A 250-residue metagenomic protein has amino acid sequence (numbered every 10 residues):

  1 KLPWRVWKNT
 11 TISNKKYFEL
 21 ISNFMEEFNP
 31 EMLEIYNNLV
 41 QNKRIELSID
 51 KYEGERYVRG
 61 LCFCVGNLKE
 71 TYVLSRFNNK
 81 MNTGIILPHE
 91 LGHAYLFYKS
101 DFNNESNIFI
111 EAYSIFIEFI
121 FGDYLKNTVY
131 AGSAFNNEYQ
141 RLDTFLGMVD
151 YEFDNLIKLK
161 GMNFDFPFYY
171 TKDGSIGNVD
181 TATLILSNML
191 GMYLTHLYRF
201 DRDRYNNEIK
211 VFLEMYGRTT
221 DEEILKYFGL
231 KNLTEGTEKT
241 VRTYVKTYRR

Functional and structural regions predicted by a protein language model:
K1-Y72: Contiguous, non-catalytic segments that form substrate-binding/exosite surfaces or channel walls
L20-E31, E90, A94, I120 (+3 more regions): Generic, well-ordered alpha-helical scaffold segments in large soluble proteins
L68-L87, D101-E105: Short pre-active-site segment immediately N-terminal to the catalytic Zn-binding motif
M81-I86, N104-A112, G177-I185: Short, conserved micro-motifs enriched in small and acidic residues
I86-E90, A94, Y98, A112: Catalytic glutamate of the conserved HExxH
S100, N104-V149, S187, F228: Post-HExxH zinc-binding segment in Zn-dependent metallohydrolases
F121, G161-R250: C-terminal, non-catalytic "cap/extension" segments appended to globular domains
S133-T171: Amphipathic alpha-helical blocks and their helix-capping loop/short-beta junctions
